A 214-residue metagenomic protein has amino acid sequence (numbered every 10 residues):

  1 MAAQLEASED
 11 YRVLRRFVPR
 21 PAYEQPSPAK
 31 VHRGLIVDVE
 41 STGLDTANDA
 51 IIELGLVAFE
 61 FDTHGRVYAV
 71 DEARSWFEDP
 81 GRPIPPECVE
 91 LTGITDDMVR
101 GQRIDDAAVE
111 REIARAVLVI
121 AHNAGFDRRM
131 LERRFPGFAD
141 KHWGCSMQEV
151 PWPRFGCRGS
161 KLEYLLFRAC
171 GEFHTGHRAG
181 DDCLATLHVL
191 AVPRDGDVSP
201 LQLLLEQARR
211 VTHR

Functional and structural regions predicted by a protein language model:
M1-P26, H188-R214: Acidic two-metal-ion nuclease catalytic site recognized across multiple nuclease folds, prominently DnaQ/RNase D-T
A2-W143, Q148, F155-H177: Conserved non-catalytic scaffold segment of RNase H-like nuclease domains
R134, W152, R168, V189-G196: Active-site catalytic microenvironments for nucleophilic, acid-base chemistry
E172-H177, D181, L204-Q207: Cysteine endopeptidase catalytic domains of the caspase/legumain-like
R178-V192: Acidic, divalent-metal-coordinating active-site segment for phosphoryl/phosphodiester hydrolysis, typified by short
